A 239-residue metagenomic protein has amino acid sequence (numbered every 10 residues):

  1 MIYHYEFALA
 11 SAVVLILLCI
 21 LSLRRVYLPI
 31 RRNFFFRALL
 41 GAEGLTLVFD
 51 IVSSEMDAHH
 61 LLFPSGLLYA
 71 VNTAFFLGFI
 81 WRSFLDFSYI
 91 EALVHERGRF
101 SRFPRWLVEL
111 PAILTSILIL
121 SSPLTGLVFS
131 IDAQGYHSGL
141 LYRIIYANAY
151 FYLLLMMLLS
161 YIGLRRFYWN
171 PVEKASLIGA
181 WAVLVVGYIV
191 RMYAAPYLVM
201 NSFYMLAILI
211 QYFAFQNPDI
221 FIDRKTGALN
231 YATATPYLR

Functional and structural regions predicted by a protein language model:
M1-V13, T115-L159, R191-Y197: Extracellular-loop-to-transmembrane junctions of the mid-late helices
F7-S88, V108-T125, L177-M192: Hydrophobic alpha-helical transmembrane segments of multi-pass membrane proteins
L17-L23, L85-Y89, Y146-W169: Alpha-helical transmembrane segments in multipass membrane proteins, preferentially the mid-helix core
L23-R37, L62, E91-P104, I162-E173: Membrane-interface helix-boundary motifs at transmembrane edges
F63-T73, D132-I144, V199-Y204: Non-cytosolic membrane-interface motifs at loop->transmembrane helix junctions
S101-R105, G135-I144, S160-A182: Membrane-helix boundary/juxtamembrane motif in polytopic membrane proteins
L164-F221: Interfacial "cap-and-anchor" motif at the non-cytosolic start of specific transmembrane alpha-helices
P218-R239: Conserved nucleotide-binding and Mg2+-coordinating catalytic segments in signaling enzymes
